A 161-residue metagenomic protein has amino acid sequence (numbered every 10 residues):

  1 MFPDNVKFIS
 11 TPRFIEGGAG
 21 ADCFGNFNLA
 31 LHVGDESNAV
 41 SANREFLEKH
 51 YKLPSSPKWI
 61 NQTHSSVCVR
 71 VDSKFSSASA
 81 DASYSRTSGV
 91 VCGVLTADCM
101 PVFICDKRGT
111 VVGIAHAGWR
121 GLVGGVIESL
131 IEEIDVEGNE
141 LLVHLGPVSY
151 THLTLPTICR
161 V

Functional and structural regions predicted by a protein language model:
M1-L155, R160: Active-site microenvironment for binding and transforming phosphate-containing groups
